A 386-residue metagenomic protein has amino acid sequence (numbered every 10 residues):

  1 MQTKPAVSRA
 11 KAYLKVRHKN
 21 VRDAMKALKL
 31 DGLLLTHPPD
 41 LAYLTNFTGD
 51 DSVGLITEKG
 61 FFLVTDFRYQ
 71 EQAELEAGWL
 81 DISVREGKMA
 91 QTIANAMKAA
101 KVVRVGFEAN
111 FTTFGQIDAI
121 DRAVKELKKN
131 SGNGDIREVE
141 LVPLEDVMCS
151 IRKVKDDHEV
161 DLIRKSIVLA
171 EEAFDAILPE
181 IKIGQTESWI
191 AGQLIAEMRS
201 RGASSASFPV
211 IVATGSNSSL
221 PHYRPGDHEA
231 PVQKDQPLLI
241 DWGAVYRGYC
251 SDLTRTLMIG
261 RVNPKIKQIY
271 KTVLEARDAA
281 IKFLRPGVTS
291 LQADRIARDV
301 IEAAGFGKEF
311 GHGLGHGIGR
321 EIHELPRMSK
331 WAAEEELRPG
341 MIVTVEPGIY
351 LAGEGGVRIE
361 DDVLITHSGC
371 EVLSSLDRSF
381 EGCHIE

Functional and structural regions predicted by a protein language model:
M1-E386: Active-site neighborhoods and metal-handling regions in enzymes and metal-associated proteins
